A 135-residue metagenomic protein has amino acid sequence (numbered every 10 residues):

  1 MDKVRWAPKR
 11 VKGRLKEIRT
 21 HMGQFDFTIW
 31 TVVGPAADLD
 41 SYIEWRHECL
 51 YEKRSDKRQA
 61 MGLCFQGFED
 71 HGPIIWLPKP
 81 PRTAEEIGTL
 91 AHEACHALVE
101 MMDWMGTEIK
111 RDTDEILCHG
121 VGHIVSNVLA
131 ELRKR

Functional and structural regions predicted by a protein language model:
M1-R54: Short, charged/polar N-terminal "headpieces" of proteins
A36, D40-A84, A97-M101: Active-site scaffold of zinc-dependent metalloenzymes
A60-F65, M105-I109, H119: Short C-terminal domain-edge/linker segments immediately following a structured domain
P81, E85, I109-D112: Short, solvent-exposed segments of well-ordered alpha helices
E85-A94: Short alpha-helical catalytic segment bearing the HExxH-like zincin motif of zinc-dependent metalloproteases
A94-R111: Catalytic Zn2+-binding segment of zinc metalloproteases
E108-R135: Post-HExxH zinc-binding segment in Zn-dependent metallohydrolases
